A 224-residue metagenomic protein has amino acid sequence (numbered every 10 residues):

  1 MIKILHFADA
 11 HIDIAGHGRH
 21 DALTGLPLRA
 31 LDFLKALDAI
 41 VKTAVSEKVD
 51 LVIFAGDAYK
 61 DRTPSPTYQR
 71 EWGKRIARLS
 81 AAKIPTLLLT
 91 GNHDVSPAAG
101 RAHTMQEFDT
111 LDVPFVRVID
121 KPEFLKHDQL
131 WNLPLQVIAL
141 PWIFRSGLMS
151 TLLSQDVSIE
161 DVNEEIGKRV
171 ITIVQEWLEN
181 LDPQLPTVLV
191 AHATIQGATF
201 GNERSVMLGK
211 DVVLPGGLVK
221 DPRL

Functional and structural regions predicted by a protein language model:
M1-L5: Extreme N-terminal starter segment of soluble prokaryotic enzymes
A8-A10, D57-A58, N92-H93, W142 (+1 more regions): Active-site metal-binding loops of divalent metal-dependent hydrolases
D13-G16: Short N-terminal binding/cap micro-motifs at the start of the first secondary-structure element
A22-H127, G216-P222: Core catalytic region of metal-dependent phosphoesterases/phosphodiesterases, especially metallo-beta-lactamase-like
D50-V52, P134, L185-T187, R223-L224: Conserved acidic residues
H103-V212: Conserved catalytic scaffold of divalent metal-dependent phosphoesterases
